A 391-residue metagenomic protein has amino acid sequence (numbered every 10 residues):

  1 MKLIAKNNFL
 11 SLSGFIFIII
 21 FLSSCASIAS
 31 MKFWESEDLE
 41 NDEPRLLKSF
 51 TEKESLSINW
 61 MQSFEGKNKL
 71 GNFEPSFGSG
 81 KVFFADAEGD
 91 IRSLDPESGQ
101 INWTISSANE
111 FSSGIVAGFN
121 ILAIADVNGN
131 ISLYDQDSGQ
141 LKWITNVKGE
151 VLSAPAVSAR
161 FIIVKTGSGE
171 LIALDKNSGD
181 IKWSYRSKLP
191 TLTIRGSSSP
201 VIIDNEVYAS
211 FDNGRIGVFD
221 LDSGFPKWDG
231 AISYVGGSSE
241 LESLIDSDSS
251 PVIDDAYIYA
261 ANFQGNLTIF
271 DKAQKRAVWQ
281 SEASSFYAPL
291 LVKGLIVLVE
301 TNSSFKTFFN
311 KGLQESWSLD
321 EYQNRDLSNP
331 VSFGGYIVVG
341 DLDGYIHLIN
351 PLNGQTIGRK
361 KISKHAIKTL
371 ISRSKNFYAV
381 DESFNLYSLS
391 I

Functional and structural regions predicted by a protein language model:
K2-G14: Bacterial N-terminal signal peptides that target proteins for export
A29-M31, D38-D42, T51-S76, I101-F119 (+6 more regions): Extracytoplasmic beta-rich repeat domains
D86-A87, D126-V127, T166-G167, F211-D212 (+4 more regions): Structural signature of WD-repeat beta-propellers
R92, S132, I172, G217 (+4 more regions): WD40 beta-propeller blade core
D95-S98, D135-S138, D175-G179, L221-G224 (+4 more regions): Short loop/turn segments that connect beta-strands within beta-propeller blades
L295-T307, Q314-L348: Loop/turn-rich, solvent-exposed surfaces of beta-rich toroidal or solenoidal domains
